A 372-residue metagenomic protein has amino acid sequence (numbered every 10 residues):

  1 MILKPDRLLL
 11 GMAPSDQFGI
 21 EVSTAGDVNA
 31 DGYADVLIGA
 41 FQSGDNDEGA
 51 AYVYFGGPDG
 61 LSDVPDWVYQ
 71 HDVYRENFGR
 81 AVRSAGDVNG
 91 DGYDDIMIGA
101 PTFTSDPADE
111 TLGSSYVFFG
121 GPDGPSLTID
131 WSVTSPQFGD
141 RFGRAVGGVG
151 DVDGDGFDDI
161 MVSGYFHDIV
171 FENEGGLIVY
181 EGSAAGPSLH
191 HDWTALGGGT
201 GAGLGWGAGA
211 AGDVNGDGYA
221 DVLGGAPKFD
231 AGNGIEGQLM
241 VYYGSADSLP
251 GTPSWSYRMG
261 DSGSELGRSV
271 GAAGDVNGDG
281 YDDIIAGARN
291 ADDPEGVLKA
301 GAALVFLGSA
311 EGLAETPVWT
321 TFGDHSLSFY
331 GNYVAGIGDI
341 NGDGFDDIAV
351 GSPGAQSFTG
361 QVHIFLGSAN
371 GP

Functional and structural regions predicted by a protein language model:
M1-P372: Conserved beta-strand/short-helix segments that make up beta-rich extracellular adhesion/recognition modules
